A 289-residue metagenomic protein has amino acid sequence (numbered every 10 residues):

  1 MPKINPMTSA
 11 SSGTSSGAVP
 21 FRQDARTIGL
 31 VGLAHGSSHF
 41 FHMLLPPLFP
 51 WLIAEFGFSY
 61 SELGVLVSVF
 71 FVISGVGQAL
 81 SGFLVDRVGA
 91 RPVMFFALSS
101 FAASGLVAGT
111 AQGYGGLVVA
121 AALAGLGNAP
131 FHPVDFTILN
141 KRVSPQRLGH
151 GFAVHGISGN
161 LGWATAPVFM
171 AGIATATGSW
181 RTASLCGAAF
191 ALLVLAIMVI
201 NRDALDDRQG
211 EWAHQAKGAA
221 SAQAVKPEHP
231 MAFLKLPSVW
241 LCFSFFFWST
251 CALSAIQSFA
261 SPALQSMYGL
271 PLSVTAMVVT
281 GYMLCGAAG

Functional and structural regions predicted by a protein language model:
S12-R22, D206-L241: Juxtamembrane intracellular "pre-TM" segments in multi-pass secondary transporters
M43, F71-A79, A164, M283-A287: Residue-level signature of mid-helix packing/kink "hotspots" within the transmembrane helices of 12-pass Major
L45-P46, S238-T280: Extracytoplasmic gate region of multi-pass secondary transporters
V76-Q112: Conserved MFS/SLC helix-loop-helix module at the cytosolic interface between two early adjacent transmembrane helices
S104, G115-L123: Paired small-residue
A120-G159: Cytoplasmic helix-loop-helix junction between adjacent transmembrane helices in 12-TM secondary transporters
H155-D206: Helix-loop-helix hairpin linking two adjacent transmembrane segments in secondary transporters
